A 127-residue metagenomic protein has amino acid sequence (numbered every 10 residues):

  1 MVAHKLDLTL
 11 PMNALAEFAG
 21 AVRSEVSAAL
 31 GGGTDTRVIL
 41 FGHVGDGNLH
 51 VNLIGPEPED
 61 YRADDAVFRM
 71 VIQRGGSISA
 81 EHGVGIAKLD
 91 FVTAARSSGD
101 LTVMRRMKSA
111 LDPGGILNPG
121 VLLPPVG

Functional and structural regions predicted by a protein language model:
M1-G127: Conserved glycine-rich FAD pyrophosphate-binding loop
